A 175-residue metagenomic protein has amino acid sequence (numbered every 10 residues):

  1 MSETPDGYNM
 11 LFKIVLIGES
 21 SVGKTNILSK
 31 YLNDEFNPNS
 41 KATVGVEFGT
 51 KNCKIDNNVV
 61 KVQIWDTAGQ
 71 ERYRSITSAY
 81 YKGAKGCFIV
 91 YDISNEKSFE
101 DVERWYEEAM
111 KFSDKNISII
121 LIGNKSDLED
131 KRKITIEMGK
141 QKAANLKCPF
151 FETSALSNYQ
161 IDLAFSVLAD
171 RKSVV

Functional and structural regions predicted by a protein language model:
M1-V175: TRAFAC-class small GTPase G-domain
